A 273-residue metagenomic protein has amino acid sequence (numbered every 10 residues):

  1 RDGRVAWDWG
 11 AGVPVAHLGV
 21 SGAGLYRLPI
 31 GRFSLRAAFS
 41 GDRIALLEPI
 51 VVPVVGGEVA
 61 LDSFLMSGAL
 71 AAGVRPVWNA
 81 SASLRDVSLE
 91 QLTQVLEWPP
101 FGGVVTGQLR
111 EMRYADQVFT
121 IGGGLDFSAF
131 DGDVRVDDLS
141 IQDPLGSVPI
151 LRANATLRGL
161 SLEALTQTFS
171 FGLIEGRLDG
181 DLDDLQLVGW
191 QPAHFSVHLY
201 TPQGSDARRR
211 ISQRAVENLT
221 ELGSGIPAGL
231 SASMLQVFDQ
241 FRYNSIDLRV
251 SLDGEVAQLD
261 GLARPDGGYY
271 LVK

Functional and structural regions predicted by a protein language model:
R1-K273: Membrane-proximal interfacial segments on either side of biological membranes
